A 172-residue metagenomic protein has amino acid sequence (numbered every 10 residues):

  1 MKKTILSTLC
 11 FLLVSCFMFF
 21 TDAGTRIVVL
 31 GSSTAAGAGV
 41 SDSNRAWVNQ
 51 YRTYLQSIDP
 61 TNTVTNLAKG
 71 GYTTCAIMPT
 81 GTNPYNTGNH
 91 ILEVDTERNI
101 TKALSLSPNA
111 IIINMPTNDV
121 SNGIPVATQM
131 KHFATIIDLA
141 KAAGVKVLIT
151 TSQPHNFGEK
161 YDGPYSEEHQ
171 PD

Functional and structural regions predicted by a protein language model:
M1-L9: Bacterial N-terminal signal peptides that target proteins for export
T8-C16: Bacterial N-terminal signal peptides
C16-G24: Bacterial Sec-dependent signal peptides at the C-terminal "C-region" and cleavage site
G24-V29, T34-K131: Conserved SGNH/GDSL esterase-like catalytic core that processes O-acyl groups on lipids and polysaccharides
I137-K141: Surface-exposed amphipathic alpha-helices with a cationic face
A143-K146: A short helix->loop->beta-strand "cap" motif at the edges of active sites that frequently abuts
H155-D172: Substrate-gating cap/lid alpha-helix
